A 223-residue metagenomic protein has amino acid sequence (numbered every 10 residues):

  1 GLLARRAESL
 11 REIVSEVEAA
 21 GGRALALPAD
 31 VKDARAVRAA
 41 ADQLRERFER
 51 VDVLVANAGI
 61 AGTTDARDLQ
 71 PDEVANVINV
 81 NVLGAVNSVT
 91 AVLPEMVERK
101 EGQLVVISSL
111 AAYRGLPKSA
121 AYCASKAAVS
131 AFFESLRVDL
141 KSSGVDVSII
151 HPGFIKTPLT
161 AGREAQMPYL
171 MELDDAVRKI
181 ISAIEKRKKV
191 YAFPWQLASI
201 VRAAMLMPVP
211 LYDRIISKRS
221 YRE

Functional and structural regions predicted by a protein language model:
G1-E12: Conserved glycine-rich Rossmann-like NAD(P)H-binding loop of the short-chain dehydrogenase/reductase
A7, P28-A39, P71: The beta1-alpha1 cofactor-binding region of Rossmann-like NAD(H)/NADP(H)-dependent oxidoreductases
D65-I78: Substrate-binding pocket helix/loop in short-chain dehydrogenase/reductase
R67, L116-A120: Active-site loop immediately N-terminal to the catalytic Tyr-X3-Lys motif of short-chain dehydrogenase/reductase
V89, S125: Active-site helix of classical SDR
S109: Residue(s) in the substrate-gating loop at a strand-loop-helix junction that position the organic substrate next
I149, A165-I200: C-terminal helical subdomain
